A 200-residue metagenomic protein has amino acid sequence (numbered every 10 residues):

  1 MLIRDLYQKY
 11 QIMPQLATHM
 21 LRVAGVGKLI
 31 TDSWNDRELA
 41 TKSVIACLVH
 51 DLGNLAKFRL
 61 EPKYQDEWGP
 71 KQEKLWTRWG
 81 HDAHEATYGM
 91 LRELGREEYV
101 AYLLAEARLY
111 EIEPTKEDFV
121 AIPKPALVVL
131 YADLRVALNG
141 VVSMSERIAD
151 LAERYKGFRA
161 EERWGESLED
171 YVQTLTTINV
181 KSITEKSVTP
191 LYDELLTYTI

Functional and structural regions predicted by a protein language model:
M1-M13: Generic N-terminal amphipathic, Lys/Arg-enriched alpha-helix
Q8-Y10, D36-R154: Divalent metal-dependent catalytic cores for phosphoryl transfer on phosphate-bearing substrates
Y10, L16-I30, L39: Conserved, hydrophobic alpha-helical core segments of structured domains
L16-M20, G80, E161: Generic structural signal for well-ordered, non-membrane alpha-helical segments in soluble metabolic enzymes
A160-I200: Charged phosphate-binding loop/patch that engages nucleotide di/tri-phosphates or the phosphate backbone of nucleic
